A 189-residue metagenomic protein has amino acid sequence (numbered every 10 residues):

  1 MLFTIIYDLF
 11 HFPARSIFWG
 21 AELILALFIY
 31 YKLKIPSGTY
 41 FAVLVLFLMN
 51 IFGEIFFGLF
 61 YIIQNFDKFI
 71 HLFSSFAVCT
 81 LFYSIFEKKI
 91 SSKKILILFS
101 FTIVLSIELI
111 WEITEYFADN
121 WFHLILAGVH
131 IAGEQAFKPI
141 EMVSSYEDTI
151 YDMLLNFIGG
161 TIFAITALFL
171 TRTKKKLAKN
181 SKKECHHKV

Functional and structural regions predicted by a protein language model:
M1-I150, F157-V189: Bulky hydrophobic segments
